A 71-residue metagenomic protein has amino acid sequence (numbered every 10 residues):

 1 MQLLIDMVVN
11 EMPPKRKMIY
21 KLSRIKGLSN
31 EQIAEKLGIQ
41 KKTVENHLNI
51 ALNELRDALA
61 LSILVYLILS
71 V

Functional and structural regions predicted by a protein language model:
M1-V8: Short, Lys/Arg-enriched N-terminal segment that forms or immediately precedes the first helix of a structured domain
Q2, K42-E45: Short linear motifs centered on Gly/Pro in flexible linkers and helix caps
L4, H47-I50: Residues within the DNA-recognition helix of helix-turn-helix
N10, A34, I50-N53, D57: A generic signature of intrinsically disordered, low-complexity regions enriched in glycine/proline and charged/polar
N10, P14, M18, K26-T43: Helix-turn-helix DNA-binding module
L52-V71: C-terminal edge and immediately downstream basic/flexible tail or linker adjoining helix-turn-helix-like DNA-binding
